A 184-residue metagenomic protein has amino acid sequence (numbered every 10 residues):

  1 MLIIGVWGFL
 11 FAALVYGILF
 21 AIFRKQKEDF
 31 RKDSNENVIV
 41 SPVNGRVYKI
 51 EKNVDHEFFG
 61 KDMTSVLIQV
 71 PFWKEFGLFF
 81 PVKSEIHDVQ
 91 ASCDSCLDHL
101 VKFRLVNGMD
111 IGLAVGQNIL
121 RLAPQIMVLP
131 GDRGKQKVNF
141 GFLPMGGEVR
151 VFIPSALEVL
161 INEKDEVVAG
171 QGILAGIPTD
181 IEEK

Functional and structural regions predicted by a protein language model:
M1-K184: Contiguous, well-folded functional domains in the mature portion of proteins
